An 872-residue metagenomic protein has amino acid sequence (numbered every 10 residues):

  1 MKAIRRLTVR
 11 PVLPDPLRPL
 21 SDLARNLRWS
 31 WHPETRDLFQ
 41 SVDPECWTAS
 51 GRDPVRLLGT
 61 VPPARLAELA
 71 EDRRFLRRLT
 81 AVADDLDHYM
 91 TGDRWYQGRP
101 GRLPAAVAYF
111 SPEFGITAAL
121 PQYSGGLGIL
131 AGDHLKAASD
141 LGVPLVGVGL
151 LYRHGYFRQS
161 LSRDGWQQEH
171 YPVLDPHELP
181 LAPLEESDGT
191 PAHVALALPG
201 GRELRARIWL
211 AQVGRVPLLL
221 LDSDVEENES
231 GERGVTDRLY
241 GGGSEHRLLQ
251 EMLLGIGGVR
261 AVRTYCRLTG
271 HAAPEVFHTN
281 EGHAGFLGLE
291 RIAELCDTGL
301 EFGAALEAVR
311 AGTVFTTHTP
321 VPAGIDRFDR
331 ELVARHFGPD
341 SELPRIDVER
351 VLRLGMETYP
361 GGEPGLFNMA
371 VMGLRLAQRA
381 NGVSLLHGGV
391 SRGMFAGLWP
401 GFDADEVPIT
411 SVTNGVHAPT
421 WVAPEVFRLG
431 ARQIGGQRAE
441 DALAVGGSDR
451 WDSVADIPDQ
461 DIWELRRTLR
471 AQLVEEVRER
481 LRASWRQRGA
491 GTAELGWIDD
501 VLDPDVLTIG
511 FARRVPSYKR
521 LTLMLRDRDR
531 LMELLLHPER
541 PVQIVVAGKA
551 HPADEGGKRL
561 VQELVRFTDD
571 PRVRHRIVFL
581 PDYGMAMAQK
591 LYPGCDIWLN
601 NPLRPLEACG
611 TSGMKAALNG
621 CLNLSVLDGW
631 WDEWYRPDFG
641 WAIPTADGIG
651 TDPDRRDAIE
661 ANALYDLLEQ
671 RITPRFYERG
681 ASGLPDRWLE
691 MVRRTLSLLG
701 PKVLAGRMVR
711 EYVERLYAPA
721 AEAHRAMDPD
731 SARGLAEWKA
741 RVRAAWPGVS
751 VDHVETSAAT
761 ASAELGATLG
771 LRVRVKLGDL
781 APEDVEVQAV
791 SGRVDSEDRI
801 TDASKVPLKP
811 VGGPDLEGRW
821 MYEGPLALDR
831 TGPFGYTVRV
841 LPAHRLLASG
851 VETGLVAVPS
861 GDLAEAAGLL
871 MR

Functional and structural regions predicted by a protein language model:
M1-R872: Catalytic cores of carbohydrate-active enzymes across secretory and cytosolic contexts
